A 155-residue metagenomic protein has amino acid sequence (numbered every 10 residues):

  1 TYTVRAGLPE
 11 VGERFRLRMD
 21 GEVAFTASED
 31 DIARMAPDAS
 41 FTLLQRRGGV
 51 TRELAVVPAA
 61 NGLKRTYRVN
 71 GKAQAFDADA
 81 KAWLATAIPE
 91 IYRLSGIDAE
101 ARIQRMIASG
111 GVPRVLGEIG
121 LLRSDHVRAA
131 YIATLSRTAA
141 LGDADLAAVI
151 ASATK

Functional and structural regions predicted by a protein language model:
Y2-K155: Non-catalytic all-alpha helical scaffold/repeat segments
